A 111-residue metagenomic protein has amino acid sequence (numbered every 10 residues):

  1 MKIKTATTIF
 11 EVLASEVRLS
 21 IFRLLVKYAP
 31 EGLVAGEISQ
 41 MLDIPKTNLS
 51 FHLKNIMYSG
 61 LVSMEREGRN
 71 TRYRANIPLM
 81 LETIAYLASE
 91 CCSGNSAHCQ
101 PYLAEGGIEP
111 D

Functional and structural regions predicted by a protein language model:
I3-T5, V26-K27, I77-D111: Amphipathic alpha-helical dimerization/coiled-coil segments that flank or bridge DNA-binding/regulatory modules
K4-T5, I9-P45, E67-L79: N-terminal helix-turn-helix DNA-binding core of bacterial DNA-binding proteins
R23, F51-H52: Base-recognition residues in the alpha-helical recognition helix of bacterial helix-turn-helix
V34-A35, E65, S96-Q100: Short, hydrophobic secondary-structure boundary micro-motifs
Q40, M57-Y58: Alpha-helical residues within the helix-turn-helix
P45-K46, H52: Short coil turns linking two alpha-helices in DNA-binding domains
L49, I56, Y73: Divalent metal-coordination and catalytic microenvironments
